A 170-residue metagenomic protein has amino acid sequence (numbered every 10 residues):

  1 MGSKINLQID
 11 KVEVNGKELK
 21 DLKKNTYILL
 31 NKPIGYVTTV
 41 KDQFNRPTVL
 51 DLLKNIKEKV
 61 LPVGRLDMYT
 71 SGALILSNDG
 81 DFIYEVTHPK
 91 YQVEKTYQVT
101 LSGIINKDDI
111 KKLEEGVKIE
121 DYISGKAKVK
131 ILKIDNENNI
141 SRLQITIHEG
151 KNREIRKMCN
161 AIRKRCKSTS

Functional and structural regions predicted by a protein language model:
M1-S170: Basic, flexible Lys/Arg- and Gly-enriched helix-loop patches that mediate nucleic-acid binding at interfaces with rRNA
